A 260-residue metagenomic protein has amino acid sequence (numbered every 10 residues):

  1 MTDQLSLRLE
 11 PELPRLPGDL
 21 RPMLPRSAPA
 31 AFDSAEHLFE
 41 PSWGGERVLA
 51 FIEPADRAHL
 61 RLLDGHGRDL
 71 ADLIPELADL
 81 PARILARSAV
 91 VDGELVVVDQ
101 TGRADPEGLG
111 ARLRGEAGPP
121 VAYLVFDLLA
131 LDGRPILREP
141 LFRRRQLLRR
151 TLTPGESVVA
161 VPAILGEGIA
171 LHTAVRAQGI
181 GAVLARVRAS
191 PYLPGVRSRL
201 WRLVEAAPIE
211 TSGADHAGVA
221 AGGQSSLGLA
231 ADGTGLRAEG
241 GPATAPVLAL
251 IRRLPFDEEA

Functional and structural regions predicted by a protein language model:
M1-A260: Catalytic cores of nucleic-acid ligases and guanylyltransferases
